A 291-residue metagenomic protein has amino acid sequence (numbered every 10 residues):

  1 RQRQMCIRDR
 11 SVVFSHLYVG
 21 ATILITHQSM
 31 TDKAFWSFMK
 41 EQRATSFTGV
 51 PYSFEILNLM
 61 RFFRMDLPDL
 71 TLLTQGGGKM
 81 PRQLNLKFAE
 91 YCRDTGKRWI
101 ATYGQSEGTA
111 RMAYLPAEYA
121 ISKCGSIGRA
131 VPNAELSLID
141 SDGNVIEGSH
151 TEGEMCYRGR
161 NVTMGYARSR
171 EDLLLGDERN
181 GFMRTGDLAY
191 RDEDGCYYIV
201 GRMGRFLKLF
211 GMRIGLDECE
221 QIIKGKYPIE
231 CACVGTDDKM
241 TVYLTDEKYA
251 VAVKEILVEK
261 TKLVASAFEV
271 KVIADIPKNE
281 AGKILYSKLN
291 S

Functional and structural regions predicted by a protein language model:
Q2-I7: Short, small-residue-biased leader/transition segments that mark boundaries at the very start of proteins
R8-S46, V131: Conserved AMP-binding/adenylation subdomain of ANL enzymes
A21, A44-G49, N58-S122, E135: Gly/Ser/Thr-rich phosphate-binding loop
G77, G104, G128, D187 (+1 more regions): Active-site glycine-centered loops adjacent to acidic/histidine catalytic or metal-binding residues that shape
K79, L115, I121-S169: Adenylate-forming AMP-binding core of the ANL superfamily, especially NRPS adenylation
E147-H150, E154-D217, G225: Conserved ATP-binding/catalytic segment of the ANL
G186, F206, I222-E247: C-terminal boundary motif of the adenylate-forming
L207, V234, T241, I256-S291: Conserved C-terminal "lid"/linker of ANL adenylate-forming enzymes
